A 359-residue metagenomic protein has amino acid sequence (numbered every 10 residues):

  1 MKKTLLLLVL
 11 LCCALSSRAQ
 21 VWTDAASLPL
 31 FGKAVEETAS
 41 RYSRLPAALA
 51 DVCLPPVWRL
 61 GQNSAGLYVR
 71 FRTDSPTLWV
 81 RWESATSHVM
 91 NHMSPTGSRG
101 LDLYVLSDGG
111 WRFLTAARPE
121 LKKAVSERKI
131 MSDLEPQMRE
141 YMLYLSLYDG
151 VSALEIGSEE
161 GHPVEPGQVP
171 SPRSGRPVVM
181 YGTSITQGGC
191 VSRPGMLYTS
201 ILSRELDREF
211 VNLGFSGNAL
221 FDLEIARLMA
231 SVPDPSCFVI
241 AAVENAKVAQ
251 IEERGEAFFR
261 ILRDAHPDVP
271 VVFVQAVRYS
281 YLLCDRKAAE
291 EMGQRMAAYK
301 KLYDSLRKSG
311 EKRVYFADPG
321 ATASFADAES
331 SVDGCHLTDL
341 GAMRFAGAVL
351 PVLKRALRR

Functional and structural regions predicted by a protein language model:
T4-C13: Sec-dependent N-terminal signal peptides
S17-P177, K354-R358: N-terminal secretory targeting modules
G175-M196: Catalytic nucleophile-elbow at a beta strand-turn-alpha helix junction centered on a G-D-S/GDSL motif, marking
P177-M180, E209-L213, C237-A241, P270-V274 (+1 more regions): Structural recognition of the beta-strand scaffold that forms the well-ordered cores of secreted hydrolase catalytic
C190, P194, L202, L220-A257 (+2 more regions): Oxyanion-hole/transition-state-stabilizing segment in secreted/luminal serine hydrolases and related acyltransferases
Y198, R254, F258, R295-L302: A general structural detector for well-ordered alpha-helical segments in enzyme core domains, enriched
T199-N212, D304: Short helix-loop-beta junction
S231, V277-R359: Catalytic His-Asp segment of secreted/periplasmic serine-dependent ester chemistry enzymes
